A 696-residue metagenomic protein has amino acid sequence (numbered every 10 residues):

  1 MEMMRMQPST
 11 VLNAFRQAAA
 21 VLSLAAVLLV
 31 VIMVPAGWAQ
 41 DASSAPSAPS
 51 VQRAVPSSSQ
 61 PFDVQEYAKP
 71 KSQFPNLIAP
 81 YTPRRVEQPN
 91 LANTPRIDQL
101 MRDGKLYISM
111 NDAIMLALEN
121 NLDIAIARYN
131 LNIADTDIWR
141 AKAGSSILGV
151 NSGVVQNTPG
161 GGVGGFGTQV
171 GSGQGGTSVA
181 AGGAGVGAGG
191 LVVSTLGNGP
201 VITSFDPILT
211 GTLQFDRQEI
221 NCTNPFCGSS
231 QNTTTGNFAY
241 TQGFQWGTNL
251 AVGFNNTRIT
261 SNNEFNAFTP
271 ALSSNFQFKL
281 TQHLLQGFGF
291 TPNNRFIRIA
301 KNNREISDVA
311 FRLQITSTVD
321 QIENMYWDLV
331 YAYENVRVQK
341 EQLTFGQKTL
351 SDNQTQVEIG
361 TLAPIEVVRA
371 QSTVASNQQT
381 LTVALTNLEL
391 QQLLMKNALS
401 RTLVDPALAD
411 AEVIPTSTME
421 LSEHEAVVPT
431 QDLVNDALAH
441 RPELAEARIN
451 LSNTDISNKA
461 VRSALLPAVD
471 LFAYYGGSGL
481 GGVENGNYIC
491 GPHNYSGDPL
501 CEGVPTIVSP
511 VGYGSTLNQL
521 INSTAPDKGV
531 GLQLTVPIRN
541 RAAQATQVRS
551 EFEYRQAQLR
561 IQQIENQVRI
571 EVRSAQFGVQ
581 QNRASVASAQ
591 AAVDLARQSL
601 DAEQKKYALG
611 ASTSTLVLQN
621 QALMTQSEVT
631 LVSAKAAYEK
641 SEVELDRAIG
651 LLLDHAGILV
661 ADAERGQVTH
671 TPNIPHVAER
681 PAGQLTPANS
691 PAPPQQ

Functional and structural regions predicted by a protein language model:
M3-Q7, N13, W38-Y67, I147 (+9 more regions): Acidic, low-complexity, intrinsically disordered peripheral segments
A20-V34: Bacterial N-terminal signal peptides
P80, R84-R85, N90, L106-Y107 (+6 more regions): Transmembrane beta-strand segments of Gram-negative outer membrane beta-barrel proteins
L91-D123: Mature N-terminal segment immediately following signal peptide/propeptide cleavage in secreted/periplasmic
S109, T233-T235, S273-N275, N324 (+3 more regions): Transmembrane beta-barrel architecture of outer-membrane proteins
L116-A125, D135-I147, G197-F205, D216-T223 (+10 more regions): A glycine-/polar-enriched beta->alpha junction
I126-A141, Q314-Q339, K348, T355 (+5 more regions): Amphipathic alpha-helical coiled-coil segments
V252, L272-T380, A384-L393, N397-S400: Hydrophobic, small-residue-rich alpha-helical packing segments that form membrane-like cores
